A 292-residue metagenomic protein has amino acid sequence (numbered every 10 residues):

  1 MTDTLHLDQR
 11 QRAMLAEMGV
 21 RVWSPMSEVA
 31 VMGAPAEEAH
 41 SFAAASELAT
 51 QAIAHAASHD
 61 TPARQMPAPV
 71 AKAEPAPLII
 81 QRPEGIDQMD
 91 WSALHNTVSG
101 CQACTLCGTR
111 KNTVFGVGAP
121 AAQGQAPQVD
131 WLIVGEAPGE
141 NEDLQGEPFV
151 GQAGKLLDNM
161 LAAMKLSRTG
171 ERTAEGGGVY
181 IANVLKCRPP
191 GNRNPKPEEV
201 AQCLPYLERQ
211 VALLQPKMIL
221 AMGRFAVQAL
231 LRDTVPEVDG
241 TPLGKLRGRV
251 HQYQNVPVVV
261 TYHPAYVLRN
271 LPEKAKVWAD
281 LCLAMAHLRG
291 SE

Functional and structural regions predicted by a protein language model:
T2-E292: A polyanion-binding, active-site-adjacent surface
